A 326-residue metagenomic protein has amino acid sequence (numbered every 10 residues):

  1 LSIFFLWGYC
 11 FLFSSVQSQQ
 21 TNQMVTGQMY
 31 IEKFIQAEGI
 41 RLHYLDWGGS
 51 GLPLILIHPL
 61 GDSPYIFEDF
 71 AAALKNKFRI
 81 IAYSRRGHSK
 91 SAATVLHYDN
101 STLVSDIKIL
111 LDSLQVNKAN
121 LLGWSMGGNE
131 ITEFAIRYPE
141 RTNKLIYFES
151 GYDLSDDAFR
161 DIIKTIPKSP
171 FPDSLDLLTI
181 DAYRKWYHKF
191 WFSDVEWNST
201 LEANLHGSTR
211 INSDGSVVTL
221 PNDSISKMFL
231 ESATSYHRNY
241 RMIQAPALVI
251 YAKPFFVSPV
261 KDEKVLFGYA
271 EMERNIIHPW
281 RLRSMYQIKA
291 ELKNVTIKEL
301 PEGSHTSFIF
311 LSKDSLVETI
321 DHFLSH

Functional and structural regions predicted by a protein language model:
W7-L54, K77-F78, F192, W280-Q287 (+2 more regions): Alpha/beta-hydrolase fold catalytic core
E38, A82-L122: Active-site loop/oxyanion-hole signature of alpha/beta-hydrolase fold enzymes
I40-K90: Conserved HGGG/HGGXW glycine-rich cap/lid loop of the alpha/beta-hydrolase fold
S84, F148-G151, I250: Alpha/beta-hydrolase-fold catalytic nucleophile elbow
N117-F159: Conserved hydrolase catalytic core segment
S155-R241, P254: Helix-rich cap/lid subdomain of alpha/beta-hydrolase
R210-E291, E299: Conserved serine/cysteine hydrolase catalytic core
G303-L311: Catalytic histidine-centered segment of alpha/beta-hydrolase-like enzymes
